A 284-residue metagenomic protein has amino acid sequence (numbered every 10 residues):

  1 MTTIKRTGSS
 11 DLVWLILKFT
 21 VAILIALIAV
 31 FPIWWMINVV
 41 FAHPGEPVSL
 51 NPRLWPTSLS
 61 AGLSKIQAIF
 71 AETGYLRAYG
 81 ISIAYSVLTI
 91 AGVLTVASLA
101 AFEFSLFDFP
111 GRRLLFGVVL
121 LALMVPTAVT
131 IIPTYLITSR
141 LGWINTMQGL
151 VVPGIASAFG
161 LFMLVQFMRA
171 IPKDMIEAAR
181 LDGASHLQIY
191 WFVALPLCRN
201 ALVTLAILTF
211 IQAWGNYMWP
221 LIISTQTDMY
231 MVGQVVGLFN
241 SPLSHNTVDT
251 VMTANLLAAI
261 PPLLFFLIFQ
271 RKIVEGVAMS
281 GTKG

Functional and structural regions predicted by a protein language model:
I4-G8, W14-G284: A structural signal for multi-pass alpha-helical bundles of membrane permease subunits that mediate small-molecule
